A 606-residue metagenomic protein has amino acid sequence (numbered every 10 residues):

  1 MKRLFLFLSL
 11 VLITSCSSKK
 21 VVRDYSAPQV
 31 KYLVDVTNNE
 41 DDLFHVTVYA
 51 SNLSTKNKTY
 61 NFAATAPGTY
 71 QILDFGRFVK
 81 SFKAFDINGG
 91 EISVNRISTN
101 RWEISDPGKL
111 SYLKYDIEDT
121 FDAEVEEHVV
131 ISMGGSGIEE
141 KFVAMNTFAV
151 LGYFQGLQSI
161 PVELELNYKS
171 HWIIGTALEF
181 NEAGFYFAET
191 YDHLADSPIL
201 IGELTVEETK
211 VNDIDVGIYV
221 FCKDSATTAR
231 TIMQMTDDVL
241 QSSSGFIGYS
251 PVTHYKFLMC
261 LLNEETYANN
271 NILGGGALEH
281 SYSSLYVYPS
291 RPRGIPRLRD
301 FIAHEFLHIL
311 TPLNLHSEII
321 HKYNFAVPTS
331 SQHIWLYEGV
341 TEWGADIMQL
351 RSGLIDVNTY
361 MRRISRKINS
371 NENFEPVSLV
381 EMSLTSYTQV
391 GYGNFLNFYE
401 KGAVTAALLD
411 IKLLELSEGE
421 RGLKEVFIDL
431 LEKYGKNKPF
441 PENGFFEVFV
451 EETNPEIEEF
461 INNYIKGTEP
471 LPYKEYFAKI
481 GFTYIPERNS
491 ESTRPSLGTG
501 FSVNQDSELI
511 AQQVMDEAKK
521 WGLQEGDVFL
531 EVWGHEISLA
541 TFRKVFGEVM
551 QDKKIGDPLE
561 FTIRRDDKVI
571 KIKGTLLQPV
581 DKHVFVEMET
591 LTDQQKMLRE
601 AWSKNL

Functional and structural regions predicted by a protein language model:
M1-L4: Positively charged n-region of N-terminal signal peptides that target proteins for export
T14-S15: C-terminal motif of bacterial Sec signal peptides marking the signal peptidase cleavage site
V21-T65, M145-T147: Early extracytoplasmic/domain-onset interaction patches
A50-N88: N-terminal, post-signal-peptide region of Sec/Tat-exported proteins
I72-S81, F85-V252, I272-G276: Non-catalytic architectural context of zinc metalloproteases
E207-H333: Juxtacatalytic substrate-recognition/specificity segment
S284, N314-L315, A326-V377: Post-HExxH zinc-binding segment in Zn-dependent metallohydrolases
A345-D346, I355-L606: C-terminal recognition in membrane/secretory proteostasis and scaffolding
